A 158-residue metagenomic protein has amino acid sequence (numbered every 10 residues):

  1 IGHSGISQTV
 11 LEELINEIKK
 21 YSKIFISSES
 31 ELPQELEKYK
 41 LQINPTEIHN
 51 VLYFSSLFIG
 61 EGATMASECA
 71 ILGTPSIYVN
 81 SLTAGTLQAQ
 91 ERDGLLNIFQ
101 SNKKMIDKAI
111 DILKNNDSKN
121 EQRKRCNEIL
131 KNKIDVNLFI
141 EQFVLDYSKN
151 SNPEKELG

Functional and structural regions predicted by a protein language model:
I1-Q34, N137, E141-D146: Active-site donor-nucleotide binding/catalytic segment of nucleotide-sugar enzymes
F25, E29-M65: Donor nucleotide-activated moiety binding/catalytic core segment of transferases that use nucleotide-activated donors
F25, I59, I77, N97-F99: Hydrophobic/aromatic beta-strand patches that form the interior of the parallel beta-sheet core in alpha/beta enzyme
T46-I48, S81-G85, S101-K103: Short, acidic/turn-prone active-site loops that include or flank metal/cofactor- and phosphate-binding residues
V51-A89: A donor-sugar binding/catalytic signature common to diverse glycosyltransferases and related nucleotide-sugar
L87-I110, N127-L130: Change "using UDP/GDP/dTDP sugars" to "using nucleotide sugars
K103-K114, E141, L145: Two-component system phosphotransfer/interaction surface
D117-G158: C-terminal amphipathic helix plus adjacent low-complexity, charged tail appended to glycosyltransferase catalytic
